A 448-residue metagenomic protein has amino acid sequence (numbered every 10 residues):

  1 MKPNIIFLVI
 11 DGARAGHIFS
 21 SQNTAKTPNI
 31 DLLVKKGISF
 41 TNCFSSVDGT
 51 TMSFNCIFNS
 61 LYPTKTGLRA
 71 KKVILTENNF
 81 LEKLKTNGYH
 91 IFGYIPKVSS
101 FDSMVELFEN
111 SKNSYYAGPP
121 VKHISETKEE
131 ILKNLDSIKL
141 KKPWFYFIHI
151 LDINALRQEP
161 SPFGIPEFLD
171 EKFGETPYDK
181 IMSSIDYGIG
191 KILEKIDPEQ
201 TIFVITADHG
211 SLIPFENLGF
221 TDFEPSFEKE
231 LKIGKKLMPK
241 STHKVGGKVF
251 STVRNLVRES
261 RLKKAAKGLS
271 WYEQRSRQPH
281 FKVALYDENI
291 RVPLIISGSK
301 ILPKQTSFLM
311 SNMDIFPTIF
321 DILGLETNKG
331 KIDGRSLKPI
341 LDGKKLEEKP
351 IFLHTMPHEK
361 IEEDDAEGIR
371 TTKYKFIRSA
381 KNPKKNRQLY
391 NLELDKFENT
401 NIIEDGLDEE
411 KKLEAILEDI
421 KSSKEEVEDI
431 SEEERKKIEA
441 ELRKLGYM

Functional and structural regions predicted by a protein language model:
M1-M448: Catalytic domains that recognize anionic headgroups
